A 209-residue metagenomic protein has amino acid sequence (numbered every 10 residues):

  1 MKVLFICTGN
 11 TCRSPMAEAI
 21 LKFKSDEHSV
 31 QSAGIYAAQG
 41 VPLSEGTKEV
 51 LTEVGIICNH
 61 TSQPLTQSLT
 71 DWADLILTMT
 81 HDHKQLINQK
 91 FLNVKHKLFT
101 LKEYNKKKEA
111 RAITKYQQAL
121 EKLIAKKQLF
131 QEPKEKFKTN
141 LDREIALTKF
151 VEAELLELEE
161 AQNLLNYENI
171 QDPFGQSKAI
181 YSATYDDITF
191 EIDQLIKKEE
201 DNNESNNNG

Functional and structural regions predicted by a protein language model:
M1-A73, H81-Q85, Q89-K90, H96 (+2 more regions): Conserved active-site segments centered on acidic
N88-G209: Phosphate-binding/catalytic loops
